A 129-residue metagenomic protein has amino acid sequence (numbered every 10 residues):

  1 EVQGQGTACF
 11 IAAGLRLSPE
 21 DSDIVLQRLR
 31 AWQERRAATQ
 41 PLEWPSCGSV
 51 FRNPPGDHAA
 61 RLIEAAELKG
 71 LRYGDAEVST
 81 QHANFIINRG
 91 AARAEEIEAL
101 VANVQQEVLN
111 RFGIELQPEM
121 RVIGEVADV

Functional and structural regions predicted by a protein language model:
E1-A99, E107-V129: Phosphate/pyrophosphate- and phosphate-bearing ligand-binding catalytic cores of soluble enzymes
